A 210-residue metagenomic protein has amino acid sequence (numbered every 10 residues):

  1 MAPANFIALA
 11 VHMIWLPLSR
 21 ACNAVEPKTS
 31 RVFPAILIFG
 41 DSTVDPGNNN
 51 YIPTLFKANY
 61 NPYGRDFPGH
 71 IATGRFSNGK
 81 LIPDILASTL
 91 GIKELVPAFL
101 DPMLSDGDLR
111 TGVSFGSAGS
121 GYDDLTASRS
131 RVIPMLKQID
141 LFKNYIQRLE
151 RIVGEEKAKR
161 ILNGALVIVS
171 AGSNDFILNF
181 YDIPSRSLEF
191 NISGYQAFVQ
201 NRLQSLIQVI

Functional and structural regions predicted by a protein language model:
A2-I210: Conserved active-site regions of diverse hydrolases
